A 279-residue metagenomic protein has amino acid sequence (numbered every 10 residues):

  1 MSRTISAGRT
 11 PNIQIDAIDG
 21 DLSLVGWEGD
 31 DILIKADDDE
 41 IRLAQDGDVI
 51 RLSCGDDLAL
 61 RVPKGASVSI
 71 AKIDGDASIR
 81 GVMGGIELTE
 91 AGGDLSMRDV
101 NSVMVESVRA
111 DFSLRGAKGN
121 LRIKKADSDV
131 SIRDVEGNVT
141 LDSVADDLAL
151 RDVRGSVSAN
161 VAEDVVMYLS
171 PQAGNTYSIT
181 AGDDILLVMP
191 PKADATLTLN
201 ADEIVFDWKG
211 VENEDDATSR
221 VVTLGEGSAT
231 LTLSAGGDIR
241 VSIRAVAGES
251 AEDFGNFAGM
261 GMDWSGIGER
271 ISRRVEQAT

Functional and structural regions predicted by a protein language model:
M1-T279: Intrinsically disordered, low-complexity terminal regions
